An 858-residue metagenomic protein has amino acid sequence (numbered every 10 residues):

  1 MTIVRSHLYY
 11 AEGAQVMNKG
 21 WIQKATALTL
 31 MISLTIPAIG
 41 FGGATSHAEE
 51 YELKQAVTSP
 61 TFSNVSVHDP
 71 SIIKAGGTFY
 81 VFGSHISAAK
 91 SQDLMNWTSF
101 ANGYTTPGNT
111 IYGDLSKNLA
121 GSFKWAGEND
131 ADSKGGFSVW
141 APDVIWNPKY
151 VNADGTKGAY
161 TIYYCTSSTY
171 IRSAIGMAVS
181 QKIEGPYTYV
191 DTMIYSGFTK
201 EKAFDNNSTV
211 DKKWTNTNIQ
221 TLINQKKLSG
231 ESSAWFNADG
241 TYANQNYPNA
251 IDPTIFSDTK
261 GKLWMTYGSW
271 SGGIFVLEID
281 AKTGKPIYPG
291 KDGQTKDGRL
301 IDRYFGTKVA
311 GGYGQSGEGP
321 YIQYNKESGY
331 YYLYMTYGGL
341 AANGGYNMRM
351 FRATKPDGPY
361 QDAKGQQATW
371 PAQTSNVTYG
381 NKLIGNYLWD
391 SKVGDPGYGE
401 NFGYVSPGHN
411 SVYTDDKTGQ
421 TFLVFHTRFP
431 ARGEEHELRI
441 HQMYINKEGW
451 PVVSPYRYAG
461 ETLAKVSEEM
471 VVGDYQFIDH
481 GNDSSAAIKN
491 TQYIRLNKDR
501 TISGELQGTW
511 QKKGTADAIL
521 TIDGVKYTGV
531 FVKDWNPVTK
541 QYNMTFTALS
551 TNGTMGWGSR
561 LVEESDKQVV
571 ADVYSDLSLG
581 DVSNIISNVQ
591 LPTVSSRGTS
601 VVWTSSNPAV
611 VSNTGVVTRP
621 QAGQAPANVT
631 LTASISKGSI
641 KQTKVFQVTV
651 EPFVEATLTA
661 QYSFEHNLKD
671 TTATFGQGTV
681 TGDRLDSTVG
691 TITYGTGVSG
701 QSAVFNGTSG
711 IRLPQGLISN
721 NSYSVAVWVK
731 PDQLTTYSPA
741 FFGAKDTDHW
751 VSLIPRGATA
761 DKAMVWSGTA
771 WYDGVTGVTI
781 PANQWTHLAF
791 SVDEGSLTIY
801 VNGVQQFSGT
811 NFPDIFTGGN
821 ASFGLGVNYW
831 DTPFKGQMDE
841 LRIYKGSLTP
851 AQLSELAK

Functional and structural regions predicted by a protein language model:
L30, S565-V654: Beta-rich interaction/scaffold domains
T35-E50: Sec-dependent signal peptide cleavage junction
E49-K567: Carbohydrate-active catalytic/glycan-binding domains of CAZyme proteins, especially the secreted or lumenal ectodomains
N325-E327, Q784-T798: Localized edge beta-strand/strand-to-loop motifs within extracellular or lumenal beta-rich domains
E651-G707, S854-K858: Extracytoplasmic low-complexity segments
E655-T659, H666-T672, N706-A763, A782 (+3 more regions): Extracellular glycan-recognition modules
M764-H787: Short, aromatic/His-centered strand-loop micro-motif at the edge of beta-sheets
G809-Q837: Flexible glycan-contacting loops in extracellular carbohydrate-active proteins
